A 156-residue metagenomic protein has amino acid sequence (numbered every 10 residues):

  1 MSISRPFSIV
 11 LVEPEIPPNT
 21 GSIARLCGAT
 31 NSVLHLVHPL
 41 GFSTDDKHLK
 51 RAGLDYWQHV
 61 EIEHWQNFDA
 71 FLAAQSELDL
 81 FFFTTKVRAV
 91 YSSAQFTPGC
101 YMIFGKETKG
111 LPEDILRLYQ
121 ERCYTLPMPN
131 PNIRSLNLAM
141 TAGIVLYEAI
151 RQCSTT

Functional and structural regions predicted by a protein language model:
M1-T156: Post-transcriptional modification and biogenesis factors for structured RNAs of the translation apparatus
